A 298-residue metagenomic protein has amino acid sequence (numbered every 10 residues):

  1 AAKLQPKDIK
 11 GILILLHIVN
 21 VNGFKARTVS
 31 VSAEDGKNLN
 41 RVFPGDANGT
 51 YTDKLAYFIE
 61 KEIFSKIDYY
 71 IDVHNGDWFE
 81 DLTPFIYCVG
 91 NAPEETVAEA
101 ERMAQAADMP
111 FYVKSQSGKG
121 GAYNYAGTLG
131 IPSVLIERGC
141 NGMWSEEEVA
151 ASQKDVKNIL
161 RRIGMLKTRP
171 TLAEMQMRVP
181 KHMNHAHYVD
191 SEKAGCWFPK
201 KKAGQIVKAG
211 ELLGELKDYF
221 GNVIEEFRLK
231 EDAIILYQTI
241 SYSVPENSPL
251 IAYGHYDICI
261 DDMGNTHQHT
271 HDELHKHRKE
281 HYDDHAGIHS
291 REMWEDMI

Functional and structural regions predicted by a protein language model:
A1-I298: Structured catalytic-domain cores with a bias toward divalent-metal coordination
